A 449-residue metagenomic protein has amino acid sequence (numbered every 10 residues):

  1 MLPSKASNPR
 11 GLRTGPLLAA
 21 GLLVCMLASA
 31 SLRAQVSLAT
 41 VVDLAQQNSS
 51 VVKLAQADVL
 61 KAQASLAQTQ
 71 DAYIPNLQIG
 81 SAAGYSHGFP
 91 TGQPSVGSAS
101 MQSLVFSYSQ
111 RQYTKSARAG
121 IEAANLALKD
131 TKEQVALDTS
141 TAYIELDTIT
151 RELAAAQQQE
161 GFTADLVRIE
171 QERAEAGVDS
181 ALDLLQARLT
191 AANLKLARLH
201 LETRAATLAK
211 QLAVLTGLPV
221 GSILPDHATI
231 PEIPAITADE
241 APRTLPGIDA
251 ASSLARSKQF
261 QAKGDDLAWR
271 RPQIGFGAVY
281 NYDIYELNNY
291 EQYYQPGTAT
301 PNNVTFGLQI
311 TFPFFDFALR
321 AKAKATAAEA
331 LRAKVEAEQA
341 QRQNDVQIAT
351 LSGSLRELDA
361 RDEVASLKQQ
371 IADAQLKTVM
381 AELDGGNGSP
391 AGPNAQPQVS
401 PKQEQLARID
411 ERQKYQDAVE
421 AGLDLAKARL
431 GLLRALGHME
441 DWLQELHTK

Functional and structural regions predicted by a protein language model:
L2-P3, S7-P9, K132-D249, L351-L358 (+4 more regions): Periplasmic alpha-helical coiled-coil/stalk elements that build and connect Gram-negative outer-membrane
P3, L32-R33, G385-Q396, P401 (+1 more regions): Acidic, low-complexity, intrinsically disordered peripheral segments
A19-S29: Bacterial N-terminal signal peptides
L32-Q78, A82, R118, S180 (+8 more regions): Bacterial Sec-pathway N-terminal export signals of envelope proteins
D43-K53, L60-P75, A99-S116, L126-E133 (+7 more regions): A glycine-/polar-enriched beta->alpha junction
Q78-R118, T229-I233, G275-K322, L446-K449: Small/polar, glycine/serine/threonine/aspartate-rich low-complexity segments that form flexible
L319, A325-K368: C-terminal structural cap/anchor segments
L358-N394, Q398: C-terminal hydrophobic structural anchor segments that stabilize assembly/packing rather than catalytic chemistry
